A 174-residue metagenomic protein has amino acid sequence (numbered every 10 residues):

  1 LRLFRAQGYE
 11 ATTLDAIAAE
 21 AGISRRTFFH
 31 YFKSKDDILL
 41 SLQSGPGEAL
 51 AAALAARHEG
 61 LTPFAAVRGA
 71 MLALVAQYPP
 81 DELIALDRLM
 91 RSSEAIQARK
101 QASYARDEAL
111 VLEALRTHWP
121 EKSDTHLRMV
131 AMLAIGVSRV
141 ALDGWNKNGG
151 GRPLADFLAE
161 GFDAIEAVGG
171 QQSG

Functional and structural regions predicted by a protein language model:
L3-T12: Short helix/strand-capping hinge loops at secondary-structure junctions that flank key functional elements
F4, A16-A19, F28, V67: Append "Primarily bacterial transcriptional regulators
S24-F32: Short hydrophobic/aromatic patch on the recognition helix
F32, D36-P46: Alpha-helical DNA-contacting segments of helix-turn-helix folds
S41, E48-R88: Hydrophobic alpha-helical connector segments
E94-W119, T125-M132, V140: Amphipathic alpha-helical packing segments from all-alpha helical-bundle domains
E113, D124-W145, D156-I165: Hydrophobic alpha-helical segments that form the core of small-molecule binding pockets and/or dimer interfaces
